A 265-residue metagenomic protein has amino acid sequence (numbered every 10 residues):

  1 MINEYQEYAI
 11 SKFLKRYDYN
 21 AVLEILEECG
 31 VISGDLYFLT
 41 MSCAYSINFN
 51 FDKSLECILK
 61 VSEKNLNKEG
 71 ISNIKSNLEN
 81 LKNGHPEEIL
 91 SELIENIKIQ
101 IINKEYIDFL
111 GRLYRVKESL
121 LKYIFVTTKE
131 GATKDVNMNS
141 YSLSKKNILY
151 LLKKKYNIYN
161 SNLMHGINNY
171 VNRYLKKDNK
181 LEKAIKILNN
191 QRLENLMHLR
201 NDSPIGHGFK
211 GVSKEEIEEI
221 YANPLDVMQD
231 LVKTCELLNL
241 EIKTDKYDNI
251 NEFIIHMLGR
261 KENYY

Functional and structural regions predicted by a protein language model:
I2-C29, I99-Q100: Alpha-helical segment of the N-proximal tetratricopeptide repeat
I2-E7, V31-F38, L90: Generic helix N-cap/helix-start motif at coil->alpha-helix transitions
Y19, L23-E27, C57-V61, L113 (+1 more regions): Inward-facing hydrophobic residues that define packing positions of alpha-helical scaffold repeats
E28-I32, K60-K68, V116, Y123: Alpha-helical solenoid scaffolds that mediate protein-protein interactions, centered on TPR/SEL1-like repeats but also
D35, L39-Y106: Charged alpha-helical initiation segments
K82-Y170, Y265: Amphipathic alpha-helical interface elements
N179-K246: Charge-enriched, short contiguous segments at helix-coil
